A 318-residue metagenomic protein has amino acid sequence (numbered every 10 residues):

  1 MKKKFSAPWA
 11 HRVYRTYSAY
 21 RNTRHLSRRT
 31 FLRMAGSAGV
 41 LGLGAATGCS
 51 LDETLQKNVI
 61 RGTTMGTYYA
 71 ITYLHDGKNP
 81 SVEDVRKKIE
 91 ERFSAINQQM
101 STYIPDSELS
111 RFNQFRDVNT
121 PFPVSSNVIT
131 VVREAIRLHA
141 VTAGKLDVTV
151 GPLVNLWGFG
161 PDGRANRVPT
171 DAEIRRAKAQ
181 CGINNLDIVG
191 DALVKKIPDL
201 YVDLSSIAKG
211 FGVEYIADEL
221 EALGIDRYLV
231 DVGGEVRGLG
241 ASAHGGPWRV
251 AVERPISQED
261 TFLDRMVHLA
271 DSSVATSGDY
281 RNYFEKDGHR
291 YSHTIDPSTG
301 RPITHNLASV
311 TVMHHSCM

Functional and structural regions predicted by a protein language model:
K2-M318: Mature catalytic core of soluble alpha/beta enzymes
